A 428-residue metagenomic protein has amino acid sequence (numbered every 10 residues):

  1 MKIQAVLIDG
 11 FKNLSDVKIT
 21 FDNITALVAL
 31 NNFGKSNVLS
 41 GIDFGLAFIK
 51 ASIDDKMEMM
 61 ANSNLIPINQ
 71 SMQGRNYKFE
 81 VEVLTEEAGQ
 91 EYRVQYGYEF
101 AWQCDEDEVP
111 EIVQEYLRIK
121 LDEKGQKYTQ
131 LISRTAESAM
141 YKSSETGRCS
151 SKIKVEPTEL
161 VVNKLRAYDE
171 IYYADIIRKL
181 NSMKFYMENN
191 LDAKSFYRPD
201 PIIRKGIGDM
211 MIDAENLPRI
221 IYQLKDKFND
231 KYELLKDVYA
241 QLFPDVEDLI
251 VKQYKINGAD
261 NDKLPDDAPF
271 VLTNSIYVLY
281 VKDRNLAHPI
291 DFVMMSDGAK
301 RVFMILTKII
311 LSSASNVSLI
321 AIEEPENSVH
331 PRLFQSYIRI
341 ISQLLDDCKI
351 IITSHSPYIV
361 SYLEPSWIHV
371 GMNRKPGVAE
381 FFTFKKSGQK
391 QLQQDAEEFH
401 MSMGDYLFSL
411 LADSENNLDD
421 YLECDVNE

Functional and structural regions predicted by a protein language model:
M1-A51, V271-E428: Switch/communication elements of ASCE P-loop NTPase nucleotide-binding domains
G10, V81-G89, I119-L121, V281-N285: Short acidic, glycine-rich loop/turn motifs
S40-P110: Conserved P-loop NTP-binding catalytic core
Y77, N181-S182, E364-W367: Short glycine-/polar-rich loops that comprise or flank the Walker A/P-loop and associated switch/sensor motifs
E87-Y92, D105-V109, G258-K263, F270-T273 (+2 more regions): Short, solvent-exposed loop/turn segments that connect beta-strands within catalytic domains and beta-strand-rich
E91-E247: Electropositive, glycine-dotted interaction segments that contact anionic polymers or phosphate-rich ligands
F100-C104, Q253, M372-N373: Short, low-complexity Ser/Thr-rich regulatory SLiMs
E215-F292, S402, L411-A412, N416 (+2 more regions): Extended helical coiled-coil dimerization/tether regions that scaffold and oligomerize large DNA-maintenance assemblies
